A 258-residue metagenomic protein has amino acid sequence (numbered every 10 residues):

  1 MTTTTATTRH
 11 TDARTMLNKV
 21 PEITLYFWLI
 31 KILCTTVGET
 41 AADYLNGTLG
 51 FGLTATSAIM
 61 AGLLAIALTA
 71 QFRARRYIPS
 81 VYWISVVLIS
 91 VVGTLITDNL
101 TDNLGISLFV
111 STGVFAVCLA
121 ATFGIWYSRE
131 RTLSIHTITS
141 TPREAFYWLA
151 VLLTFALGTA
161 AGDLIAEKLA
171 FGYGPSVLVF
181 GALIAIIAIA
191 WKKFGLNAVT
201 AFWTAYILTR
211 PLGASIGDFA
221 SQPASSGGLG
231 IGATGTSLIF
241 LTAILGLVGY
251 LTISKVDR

Functional and structural regions predicted by a protein language model:
T2-R258: Polytopic alpha-helical membrane proteins, predominantly small-molecule transporters/carriers
